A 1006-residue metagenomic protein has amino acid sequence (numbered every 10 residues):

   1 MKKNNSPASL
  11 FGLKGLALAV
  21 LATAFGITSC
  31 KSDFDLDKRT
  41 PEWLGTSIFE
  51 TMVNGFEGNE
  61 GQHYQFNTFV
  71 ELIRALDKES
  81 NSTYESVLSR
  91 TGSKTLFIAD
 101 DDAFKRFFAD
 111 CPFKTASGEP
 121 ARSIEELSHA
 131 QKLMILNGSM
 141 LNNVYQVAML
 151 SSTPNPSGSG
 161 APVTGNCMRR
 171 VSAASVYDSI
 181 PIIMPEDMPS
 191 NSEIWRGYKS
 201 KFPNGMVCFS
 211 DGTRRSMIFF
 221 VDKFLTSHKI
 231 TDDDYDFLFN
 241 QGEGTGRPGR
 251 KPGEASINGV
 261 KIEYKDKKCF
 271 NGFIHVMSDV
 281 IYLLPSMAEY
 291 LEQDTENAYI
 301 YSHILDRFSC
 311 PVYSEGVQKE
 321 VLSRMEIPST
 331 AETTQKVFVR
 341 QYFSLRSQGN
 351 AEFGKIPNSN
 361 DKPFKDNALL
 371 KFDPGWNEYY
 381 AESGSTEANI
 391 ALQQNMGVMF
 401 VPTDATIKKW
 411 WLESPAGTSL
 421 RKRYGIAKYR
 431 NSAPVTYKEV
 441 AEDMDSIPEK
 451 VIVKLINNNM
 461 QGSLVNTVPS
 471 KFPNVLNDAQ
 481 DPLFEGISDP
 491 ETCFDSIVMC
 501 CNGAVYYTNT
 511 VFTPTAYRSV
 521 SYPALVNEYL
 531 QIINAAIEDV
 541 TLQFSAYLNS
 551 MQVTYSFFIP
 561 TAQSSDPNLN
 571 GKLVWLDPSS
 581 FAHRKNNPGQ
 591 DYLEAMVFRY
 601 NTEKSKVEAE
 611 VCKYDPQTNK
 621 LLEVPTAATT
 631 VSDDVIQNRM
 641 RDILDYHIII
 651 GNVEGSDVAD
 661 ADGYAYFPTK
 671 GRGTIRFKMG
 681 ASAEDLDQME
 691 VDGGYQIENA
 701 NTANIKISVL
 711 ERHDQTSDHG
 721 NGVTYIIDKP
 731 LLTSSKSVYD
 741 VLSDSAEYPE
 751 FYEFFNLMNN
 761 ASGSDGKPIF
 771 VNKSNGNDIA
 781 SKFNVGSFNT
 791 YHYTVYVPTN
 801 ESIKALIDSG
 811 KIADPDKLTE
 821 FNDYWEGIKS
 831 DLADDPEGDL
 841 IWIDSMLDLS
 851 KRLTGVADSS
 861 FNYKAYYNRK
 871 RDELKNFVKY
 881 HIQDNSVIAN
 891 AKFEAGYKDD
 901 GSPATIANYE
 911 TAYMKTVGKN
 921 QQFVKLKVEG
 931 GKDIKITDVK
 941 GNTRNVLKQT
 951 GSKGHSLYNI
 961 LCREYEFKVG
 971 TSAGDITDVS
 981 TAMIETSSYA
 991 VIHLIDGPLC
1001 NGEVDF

Functional and structural regions predicted by a protein language model:
M1-C30: Sec-dependent bacterial lipoprotein signal peptides
G15-L16, C30-F1006: Mature, structured domains of secreted/extracytosolic soluble proteins
